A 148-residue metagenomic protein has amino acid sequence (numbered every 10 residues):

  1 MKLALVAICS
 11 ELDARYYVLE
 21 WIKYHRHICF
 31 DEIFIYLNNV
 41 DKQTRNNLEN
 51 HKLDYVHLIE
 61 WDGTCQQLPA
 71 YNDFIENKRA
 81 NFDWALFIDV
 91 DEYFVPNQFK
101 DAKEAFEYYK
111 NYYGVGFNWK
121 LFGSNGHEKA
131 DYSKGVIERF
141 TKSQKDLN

Functional and structural regions predicted by a protein language model:
M1-R26: N-proximal low-complexity "stem/linker" segments adjacent to membrane-targeting elements
L3, R26-I35, D54-H57: Short loop->beta transition adjacent to catalytic acidic/histidine clusters or analogous donor-positioning motifs
C29-F30, N81, D89, N111: Short loop/turn motifs at secondary-structure junctions
N38-V40: Conserved short acidic donor-positioning loop in nucleotide-sugar-dependent glycosyltransferases
K42-A85, V95-P96: Active-site-proximal specificity loops/subdomain of glycosyltransferases
Q67-I75, P96-N148: Catalytic-site signature of metal-activated, phosphate-bearing donor transferases, centered on the GT-A/GT-A-like
V90-F94: Acidic metal-phosphate-binding loop of nucleotide-sugar-dependent transferases
